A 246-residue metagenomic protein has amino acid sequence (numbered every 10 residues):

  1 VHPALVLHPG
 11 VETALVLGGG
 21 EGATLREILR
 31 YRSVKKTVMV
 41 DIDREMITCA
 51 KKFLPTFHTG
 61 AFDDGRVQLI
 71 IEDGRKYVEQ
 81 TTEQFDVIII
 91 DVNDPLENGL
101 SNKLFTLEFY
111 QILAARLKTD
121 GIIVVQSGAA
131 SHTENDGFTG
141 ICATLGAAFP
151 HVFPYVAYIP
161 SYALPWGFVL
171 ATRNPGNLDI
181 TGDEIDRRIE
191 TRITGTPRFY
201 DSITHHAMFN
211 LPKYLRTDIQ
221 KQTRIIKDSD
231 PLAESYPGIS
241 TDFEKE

Functional and structural regions predicted by a protein language model:
V1-I122, H132-T139: The AdoMet/dcAdoMet-binding core of the Class I SAM-like
H2, F85-V87, T106, I141-A143 (+3 more regions): Generic alpha-helical propensity signal that fires on short helical segments and nearby coil/disordered stretches
L17-G18, I47-A50, G146-H151, R187-E190: A short linear-motif detector with a strong N-terminal bias
Q80, G99-L100, L104-I180: C-terminal substrate-binding/active-site "lid" region of AdoMet-derived donor-dependent transferases
P154-E246: Soluble small-group transferase modules, centered on the S-adenosyl donor enzyme superfamily
